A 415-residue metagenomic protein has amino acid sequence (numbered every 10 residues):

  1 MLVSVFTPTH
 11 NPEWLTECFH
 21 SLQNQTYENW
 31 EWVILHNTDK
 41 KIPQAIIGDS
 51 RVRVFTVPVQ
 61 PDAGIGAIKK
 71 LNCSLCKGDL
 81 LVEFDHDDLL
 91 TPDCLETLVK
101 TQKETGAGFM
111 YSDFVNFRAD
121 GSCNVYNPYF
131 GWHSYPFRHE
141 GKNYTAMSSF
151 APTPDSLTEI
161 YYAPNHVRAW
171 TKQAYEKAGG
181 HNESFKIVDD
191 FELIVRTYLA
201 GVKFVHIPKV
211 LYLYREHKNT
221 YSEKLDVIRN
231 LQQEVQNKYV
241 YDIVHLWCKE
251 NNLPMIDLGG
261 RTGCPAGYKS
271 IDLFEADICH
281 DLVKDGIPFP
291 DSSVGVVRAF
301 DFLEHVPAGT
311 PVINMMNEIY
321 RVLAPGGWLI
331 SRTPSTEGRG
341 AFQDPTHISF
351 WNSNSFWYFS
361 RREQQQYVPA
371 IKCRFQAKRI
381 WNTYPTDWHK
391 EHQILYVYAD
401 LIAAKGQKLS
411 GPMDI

Functional and structural regions predicted by a protein language model:
M1-S21: N-proximal low-complexity "stem/linker" segments adjacent to membrane-targeting elements
H20-N29: Short, acidic, metal-binding catalytic loop of nucleotide-sugar glycosyltransferases
V59-C76: Glycine-rich, basic loop-to-helix element that forms the pyrophosphate-binding segment of sugar-nucleotide handling
G66, S134-W170, C279-H280: A recurrent flexible, glycine/aromatic-enriched loop bordering the glycosyltransferase active site that acts as
L81: Short aromatic/hydrophobic "clamp" motif used to bind/position activated sugar donors
L95-F137: Conserved donor NDP-sugar-binding/catalytic core segment of glycosyltransferases
D113, F204-L211: Catalytic beta-strand/loop signature of glycosyltransferases that borders the donor
I187-L193: Acidic donor-binding loop at a coil-to-helix junction in glycosyltransferase catalytic cores that engages
